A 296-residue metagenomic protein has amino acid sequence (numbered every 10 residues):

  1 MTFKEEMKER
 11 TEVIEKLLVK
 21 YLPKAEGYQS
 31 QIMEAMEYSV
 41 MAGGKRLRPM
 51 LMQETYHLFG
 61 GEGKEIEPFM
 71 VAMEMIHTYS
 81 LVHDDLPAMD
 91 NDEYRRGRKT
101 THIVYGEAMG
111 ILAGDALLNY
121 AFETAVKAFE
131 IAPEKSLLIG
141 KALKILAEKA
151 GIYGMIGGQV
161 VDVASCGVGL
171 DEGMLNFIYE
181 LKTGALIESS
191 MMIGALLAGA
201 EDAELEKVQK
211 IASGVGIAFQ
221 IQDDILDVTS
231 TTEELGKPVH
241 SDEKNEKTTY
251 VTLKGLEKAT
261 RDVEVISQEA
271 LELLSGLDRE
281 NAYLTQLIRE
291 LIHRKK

Functional and structural regions predicted by a protein language model:
M1-E15: N-terminal leader/targeting segments and the immediately adjacent pre-domain N-terminus
V13-L274, A282-I292: Mg2+-dependent prenyl diphosphate-binding active-site environment of isoprenoid biosynthetic enzymes
L277: Short arginine-rich
